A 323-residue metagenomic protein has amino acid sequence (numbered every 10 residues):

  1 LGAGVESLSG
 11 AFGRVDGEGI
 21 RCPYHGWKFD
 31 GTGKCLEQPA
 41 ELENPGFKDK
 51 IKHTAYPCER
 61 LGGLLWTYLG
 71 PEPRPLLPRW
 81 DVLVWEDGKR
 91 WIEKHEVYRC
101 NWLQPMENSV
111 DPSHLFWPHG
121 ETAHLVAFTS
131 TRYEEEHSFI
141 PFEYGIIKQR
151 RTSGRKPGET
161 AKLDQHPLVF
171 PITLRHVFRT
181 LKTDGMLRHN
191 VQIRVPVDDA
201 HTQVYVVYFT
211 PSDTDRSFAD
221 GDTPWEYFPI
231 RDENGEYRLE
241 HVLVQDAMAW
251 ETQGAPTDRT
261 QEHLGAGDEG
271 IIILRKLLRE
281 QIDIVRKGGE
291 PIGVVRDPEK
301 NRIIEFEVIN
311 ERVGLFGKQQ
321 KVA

Functional and structural regions predicted by a protein language model:
L1-W91, F316-A323: Rieske [2Fe-2S] iron-sulfur-binding domain
W66, E72-A323: C-terminal catalytic domain of Rieske-type non-heme iron oxygenases
